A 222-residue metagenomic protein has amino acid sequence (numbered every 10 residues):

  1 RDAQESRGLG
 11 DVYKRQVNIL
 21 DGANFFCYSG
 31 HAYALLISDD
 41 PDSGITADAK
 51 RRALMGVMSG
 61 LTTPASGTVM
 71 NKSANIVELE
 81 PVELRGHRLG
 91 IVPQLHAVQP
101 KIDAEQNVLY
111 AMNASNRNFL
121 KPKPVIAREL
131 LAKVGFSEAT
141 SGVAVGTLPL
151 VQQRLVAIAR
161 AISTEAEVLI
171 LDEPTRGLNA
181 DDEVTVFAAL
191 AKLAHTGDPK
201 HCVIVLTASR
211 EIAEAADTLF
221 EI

Functional and structural regions predicted by a protein language model:
D2-L9, Y13: Single conserved hydrophobic/aromatic residue that forms the stacking wall/gate of nucleotide- or nucleobase-binding
M58-S59: Helix-to-loop junction immediately C-terminal to a conserved catalytic motif
G67-V77: Conserved ABC transporter NBD signature motif
N75-G90: ABC ATPase NBD coupling module
L95, I102-A114, I126: Q-loop/switch helix immediately C-terminal to the Walker
L109-P122, K133-G135: ABC-type ATPase nucleotide-binding domains, specifically the catalytic core motifs of the NBD
A144-L150: Conserved ABC ATPase signature
A161-I162: ABC ATPase C-loop
